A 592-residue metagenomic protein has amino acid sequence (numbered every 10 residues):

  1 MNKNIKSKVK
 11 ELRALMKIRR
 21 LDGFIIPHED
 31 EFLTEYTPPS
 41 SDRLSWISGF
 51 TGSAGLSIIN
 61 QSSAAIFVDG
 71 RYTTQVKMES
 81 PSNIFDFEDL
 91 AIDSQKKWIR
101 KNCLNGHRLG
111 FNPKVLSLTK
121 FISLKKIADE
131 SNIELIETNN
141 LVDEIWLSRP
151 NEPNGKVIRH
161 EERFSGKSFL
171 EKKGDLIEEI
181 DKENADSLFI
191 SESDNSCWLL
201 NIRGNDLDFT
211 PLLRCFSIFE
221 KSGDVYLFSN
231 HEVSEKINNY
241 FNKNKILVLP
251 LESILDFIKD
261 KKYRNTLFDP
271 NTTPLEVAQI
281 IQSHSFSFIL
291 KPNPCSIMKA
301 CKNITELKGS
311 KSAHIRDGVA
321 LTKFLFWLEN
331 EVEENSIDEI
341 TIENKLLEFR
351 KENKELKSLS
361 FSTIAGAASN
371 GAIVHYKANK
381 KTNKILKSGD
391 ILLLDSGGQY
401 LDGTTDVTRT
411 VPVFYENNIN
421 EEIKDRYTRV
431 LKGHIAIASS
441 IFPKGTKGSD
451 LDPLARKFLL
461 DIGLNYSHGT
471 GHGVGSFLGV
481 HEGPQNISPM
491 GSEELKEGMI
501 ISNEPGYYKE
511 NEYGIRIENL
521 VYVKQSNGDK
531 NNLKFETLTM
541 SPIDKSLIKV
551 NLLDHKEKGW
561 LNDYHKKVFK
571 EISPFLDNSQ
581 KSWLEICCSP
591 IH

Functional and structural regions predicted by a protein language model:
M1-H592: Active-site neighborhoods and metal-handling regions in enzymes and metal-associated proteins
